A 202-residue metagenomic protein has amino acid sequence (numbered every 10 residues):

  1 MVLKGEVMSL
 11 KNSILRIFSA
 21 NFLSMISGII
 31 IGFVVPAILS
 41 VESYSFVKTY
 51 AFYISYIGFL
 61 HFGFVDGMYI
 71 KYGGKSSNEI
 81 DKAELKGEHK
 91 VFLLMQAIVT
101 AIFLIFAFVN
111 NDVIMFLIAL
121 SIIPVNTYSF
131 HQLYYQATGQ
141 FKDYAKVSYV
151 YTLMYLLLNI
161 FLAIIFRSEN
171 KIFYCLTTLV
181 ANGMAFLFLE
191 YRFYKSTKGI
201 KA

Functional and structural regions predicted by a protein language model:
S9-G63: Signature of the first transmembrane helix
L10-I30, V34, M115-A119, K142-Y149 (+2 more regions): Hydrophobic faces of transmembrane alpha-helices in multi-pass small-molecule transporters and flippases across diverse
K11, K71-G73, V125-S148: Membrane-interface junctions at transmembrane-helix termini in multi-pass inner-membrane proteins
N21, M25, F52-S55, I122-N126 (+2 more regions): Residue-level recognition of pore/gate-forming positions within transmembrane alpha-helices of multi-pass
G28-I29, L60-D66, K86-V113: Alpha-helical transmembrane segments of multi-pass membrane transport and lipid-handling proteins
F33, H61-S77: Helix-loop junctions and terminal segments of transmembrane helices in multi-pass membrane transport/translocation
S55-L60, L93-A97, V109-H131, L176: Alpha-helical transmembrane segments of multi-pass membrane proteins
A145-K195: Hydrophobic alpha-helical transmembrane segments
